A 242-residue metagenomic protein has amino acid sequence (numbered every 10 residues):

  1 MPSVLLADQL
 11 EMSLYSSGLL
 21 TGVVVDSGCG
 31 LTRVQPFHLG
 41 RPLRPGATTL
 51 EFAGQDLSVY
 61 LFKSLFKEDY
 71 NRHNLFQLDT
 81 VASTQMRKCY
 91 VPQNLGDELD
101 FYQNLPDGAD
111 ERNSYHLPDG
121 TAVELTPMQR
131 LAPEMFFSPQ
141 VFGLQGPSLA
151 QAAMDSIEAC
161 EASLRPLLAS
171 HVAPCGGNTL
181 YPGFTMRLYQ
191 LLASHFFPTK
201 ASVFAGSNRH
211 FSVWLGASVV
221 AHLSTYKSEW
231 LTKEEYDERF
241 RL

Functional and structural regions predicted by a protein language model:
M1-L242: C-terminal region/appendage detector
